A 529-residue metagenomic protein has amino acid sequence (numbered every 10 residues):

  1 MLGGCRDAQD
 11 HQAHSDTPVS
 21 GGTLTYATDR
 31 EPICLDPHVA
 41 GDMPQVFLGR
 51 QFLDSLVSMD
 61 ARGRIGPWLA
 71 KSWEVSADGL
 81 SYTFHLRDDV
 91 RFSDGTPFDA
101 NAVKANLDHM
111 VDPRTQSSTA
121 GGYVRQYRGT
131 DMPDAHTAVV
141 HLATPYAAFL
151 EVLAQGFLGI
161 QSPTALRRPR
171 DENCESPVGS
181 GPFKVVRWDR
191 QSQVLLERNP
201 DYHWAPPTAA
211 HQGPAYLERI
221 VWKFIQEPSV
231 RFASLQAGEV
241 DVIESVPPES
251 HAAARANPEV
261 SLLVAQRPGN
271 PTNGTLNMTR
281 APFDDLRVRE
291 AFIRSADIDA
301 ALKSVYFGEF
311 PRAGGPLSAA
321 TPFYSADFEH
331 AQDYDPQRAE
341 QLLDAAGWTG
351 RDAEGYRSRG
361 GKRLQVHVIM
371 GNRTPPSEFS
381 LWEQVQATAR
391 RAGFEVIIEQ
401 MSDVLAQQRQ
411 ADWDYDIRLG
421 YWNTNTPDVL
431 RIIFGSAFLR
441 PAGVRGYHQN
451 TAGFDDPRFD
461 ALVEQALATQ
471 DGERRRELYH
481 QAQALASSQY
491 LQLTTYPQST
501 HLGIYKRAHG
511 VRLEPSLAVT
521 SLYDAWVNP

Functional and structural regions predicted by a protein language model:
D7-Q9, T130, V186-E197, K223-R280 (+4 more regions): Extracellular/periplasmic solute-recognition and catalytic clefts
T25, D99-D108, A135-H141, G181-P182 (+9 more regions): Alpha-helical secondary-structure segments
A27-A77, A105-D108, V178: N-terminal lobe/hinge region of extracytoplasmic solute-binding protein
R64, A154-V221, E227-V230, P336-G347: Gly/Pro-rich hinge or "lid" segments in bacterial periplasmic/extracellular proteins
K71-Q116, P133, V139, P282-D284: Aromatic- and charge-enriched surface segment that lines or borders ligand/interaction sites
H85, T119-L166, D171, P182-D189: Surface-exposed binding/hinge segments that line and control ligand-binding clefts or catalytic entry sites
T144, D189-V194, S295-E329, Q337 (+2 more regions): Detector for C-terminal structural segments
D171-C174, W204-A253, P268, W382-A387 (+2 more regions): Ligand-site clamp/hinge motif
